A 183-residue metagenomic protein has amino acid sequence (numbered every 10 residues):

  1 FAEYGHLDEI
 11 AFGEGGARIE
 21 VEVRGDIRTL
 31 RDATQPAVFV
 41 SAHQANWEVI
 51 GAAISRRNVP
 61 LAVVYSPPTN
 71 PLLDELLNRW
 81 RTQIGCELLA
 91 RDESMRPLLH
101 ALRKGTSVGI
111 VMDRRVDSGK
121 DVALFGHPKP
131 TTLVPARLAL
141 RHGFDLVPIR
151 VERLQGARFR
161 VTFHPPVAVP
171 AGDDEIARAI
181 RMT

Functional and structural regions predicted by a protein language model:
F1-S41, N46, D74-R79, G85 (+1 more regions): Membrane-anchoring hydrophobic helices of lipid-metabolizing enzymes
R31-A33, R56, P60, D92-T183: Non-catalytic C-terminal accessory region of glycerolipid acyltransferases and related lyso-lipid remodeling enzymes
V40-A42, A62-P68, I149: Short beta-strand->loop
W47-V49, S55-S66: Membrane-embedded segments
E48-V49, L72, P97: Phosphate- and divalent-cation-binding pockets in alpha/beta enzyme and binding domains that engage nucleotide-derived
A52-R57, D74-W80: Ligand-binding cleft/hinge of the Venus flytrap
P71-L76, K120: Short, charged, surface-exposed secondary-structure boundary motifs
E87-R91: Short beta-strand-to-loop elements that line the ligand-binding cleft of bilobed periplasmic-binding protein-like
